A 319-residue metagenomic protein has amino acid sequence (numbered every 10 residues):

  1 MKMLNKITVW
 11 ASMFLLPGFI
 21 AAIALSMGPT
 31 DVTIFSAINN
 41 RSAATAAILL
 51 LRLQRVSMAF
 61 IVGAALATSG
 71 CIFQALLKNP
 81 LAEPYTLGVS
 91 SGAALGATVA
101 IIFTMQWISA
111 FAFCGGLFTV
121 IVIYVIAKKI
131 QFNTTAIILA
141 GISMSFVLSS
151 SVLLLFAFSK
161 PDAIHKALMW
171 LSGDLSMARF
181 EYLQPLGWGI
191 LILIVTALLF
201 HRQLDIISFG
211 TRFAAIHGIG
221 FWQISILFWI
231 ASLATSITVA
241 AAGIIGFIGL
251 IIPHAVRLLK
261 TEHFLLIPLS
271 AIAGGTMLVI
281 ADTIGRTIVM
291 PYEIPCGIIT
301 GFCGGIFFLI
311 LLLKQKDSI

Functional and structural regions predicted by a protein language model:
M1-I319: Alpha-helical transmembrane segments in inner-membrane proteins
